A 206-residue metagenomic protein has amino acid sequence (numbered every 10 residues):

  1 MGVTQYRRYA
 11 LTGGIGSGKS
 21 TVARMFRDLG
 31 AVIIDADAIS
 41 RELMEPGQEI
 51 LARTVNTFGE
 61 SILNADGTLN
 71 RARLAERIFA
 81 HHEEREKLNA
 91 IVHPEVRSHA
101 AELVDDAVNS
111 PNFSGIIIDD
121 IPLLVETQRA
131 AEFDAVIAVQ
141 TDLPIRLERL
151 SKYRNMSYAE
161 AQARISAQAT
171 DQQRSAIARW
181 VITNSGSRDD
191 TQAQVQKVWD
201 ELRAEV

Functional and structural regions predicted by a protein language model:
M1-Y9, N109, R203-V206: Short, low-complexity, intrinsically disordered N-terminal peptides in bacterial proteins
G2-A31, A36-A38: Walker A (P-loop) phosphate-binding motif
G18, D37, L88, I118 (+3 more regions): Residue-level signal for inorganic ion chemistry
T21-R24, V32-E45, E60, K152 (+1 more regions): N-terminal polybasic phosphate/anion-binding patch
A38-G115: ATP-dependent small-molecule kinase phosphotransfer cores that center on conserved nucleotide phosphate-binding segments
L51-V55, R97, L143-S151, Y158 (+1 more regions): An amphipathic alpha-helix signature
A100-A101, A130-E132, K152-E201: Small-molecule kinase domains that catalyze NTP-dependent phosphoryl transfer to phosphate-bearing small molecules
A101-K152: ATP-dependent NMP and nucleoside kinases share a basic, alpha-helical "lid"
